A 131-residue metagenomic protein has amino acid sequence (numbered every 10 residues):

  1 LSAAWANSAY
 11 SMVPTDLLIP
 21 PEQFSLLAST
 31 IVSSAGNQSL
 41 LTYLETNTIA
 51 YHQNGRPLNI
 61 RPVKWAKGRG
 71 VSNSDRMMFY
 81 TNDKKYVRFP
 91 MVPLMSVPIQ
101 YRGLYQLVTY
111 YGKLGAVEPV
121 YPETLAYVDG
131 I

Functional and structural regions predicted by a protein language model:
L1-Q38: Extended, solvent-exposed, turn-rich assembly/linker loops in the middle of proteins
A28-I131: Sequence/fold signature of self-assembling virion shell proteins
